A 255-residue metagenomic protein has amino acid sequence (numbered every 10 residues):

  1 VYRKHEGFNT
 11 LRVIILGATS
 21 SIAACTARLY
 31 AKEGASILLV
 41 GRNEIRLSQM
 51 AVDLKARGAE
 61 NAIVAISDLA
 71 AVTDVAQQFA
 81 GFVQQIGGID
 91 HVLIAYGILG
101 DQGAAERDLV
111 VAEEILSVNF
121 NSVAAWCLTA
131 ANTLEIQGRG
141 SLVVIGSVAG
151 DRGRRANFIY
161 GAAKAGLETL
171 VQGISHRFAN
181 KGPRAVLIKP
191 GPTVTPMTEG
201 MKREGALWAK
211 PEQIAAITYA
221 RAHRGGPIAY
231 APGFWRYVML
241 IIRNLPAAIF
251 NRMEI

Functional and structural regions predicted by a protein language model:
T19-S20: Conserved glycine-rich cofactor-binding loop
A35-M50: Conserved glycine-rich Rossmann-like NAD(P)H-binding loop of the short-chain dehydrogenase/reductase
A95-D101: Conserved NAD(P)H cofactor-binding loop of Rossmann-fold oxidoreductase domains
G103-L116: Substrate-binding pocket helix/loop in short-chain dehydrogenase/reductase
C127, A163: Active-site helix of classical SDR
S147: Residue(s) in the substrate-gating loop at a strand-loop-helix junction that position the organic substrate next
L187, R203-L240: C-terminal helical subdomain
